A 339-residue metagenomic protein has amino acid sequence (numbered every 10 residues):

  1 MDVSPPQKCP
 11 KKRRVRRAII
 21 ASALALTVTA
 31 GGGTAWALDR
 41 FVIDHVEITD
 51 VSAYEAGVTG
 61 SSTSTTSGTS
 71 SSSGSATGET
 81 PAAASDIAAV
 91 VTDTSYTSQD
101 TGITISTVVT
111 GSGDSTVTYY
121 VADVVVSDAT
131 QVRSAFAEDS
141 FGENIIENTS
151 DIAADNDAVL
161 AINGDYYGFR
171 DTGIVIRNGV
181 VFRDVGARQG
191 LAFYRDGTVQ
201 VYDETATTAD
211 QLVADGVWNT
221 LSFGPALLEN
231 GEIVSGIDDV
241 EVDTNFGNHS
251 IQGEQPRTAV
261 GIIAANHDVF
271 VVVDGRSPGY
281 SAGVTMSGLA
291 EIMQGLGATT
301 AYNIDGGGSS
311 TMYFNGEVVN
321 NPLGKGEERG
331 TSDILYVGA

Functional and structural regions predicted by a protein language model:
D2-G190, Q200: Zymogen propeptides
A122, A161-Y166, E204, V272-G275 (+1 more regions): Active-site-proximal beta-strand/loop segments in catalytic clefts of secreted hydrolases
S127-A129, Y167, T198, A206 (+3 more regions): Short, glycine-/Ser/Thr-/acidic-enriched flexible segments
A137-F141, A206-A209, V273-S277: Short, solvent-exposed aromatic-acidic interface loops
G142-I146, D210-G216, F246-N248, G279-V284: A short, polar/proline- and glycine-enriched secondary-structure boundary/capping micro-motif
Y167-I251: Active-site-adjacent helix-turn-beta-strand microarchitecture at beta-sheet edges that either contains or buttresses
D171-F193, T244-T299, I304, S309-A339: Conserved, well-ordered active-site substructure
